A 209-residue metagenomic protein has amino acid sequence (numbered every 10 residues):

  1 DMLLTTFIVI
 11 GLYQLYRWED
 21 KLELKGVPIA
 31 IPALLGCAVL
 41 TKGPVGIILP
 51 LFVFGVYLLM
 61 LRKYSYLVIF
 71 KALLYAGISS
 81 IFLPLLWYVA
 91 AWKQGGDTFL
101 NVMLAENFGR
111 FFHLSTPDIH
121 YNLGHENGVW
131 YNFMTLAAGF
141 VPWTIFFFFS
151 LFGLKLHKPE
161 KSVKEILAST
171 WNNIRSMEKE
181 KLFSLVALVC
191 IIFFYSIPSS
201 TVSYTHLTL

Functional and structural regions predicted by a protein language model:
D1-I10, K25, T41-I47: Multi-pass, polyprenyl lipid-linked donor-dependent membrane glycosyltransferases
L3, F7, K21-L22, Y121 (+1 more regions): Pocket-edge positions in alpha/beta enzyme catalytic cores
F7-Q14, G55: Alpha-helical transmembrane segments of multi-pass inner-membrane proteins
G11-V27: Membrane-interface transmembrane helices that cradle and orient dolichyl/undecaprenyl
R17-K21, A38, A138: Generic secondary-structure signature for well-ordered alpha-helical cores
I29-A33: The feature captures the transmembrane alpha-helix scaffold of multi-pass secondary transporters
L34, T41, G46-V202: Transmembrane-lumen/periplasm boundary regions of multi-pass, lipid-linked membrane glycan transferases
T205-L209: Conserved small/polar residues in nucleotide/adenosyl-binding loops
